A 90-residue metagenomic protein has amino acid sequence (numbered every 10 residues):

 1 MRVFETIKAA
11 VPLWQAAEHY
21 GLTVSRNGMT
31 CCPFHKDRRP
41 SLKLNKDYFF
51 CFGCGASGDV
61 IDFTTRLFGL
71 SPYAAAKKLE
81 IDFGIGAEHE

Functional and structural regions predicted by a protein language model:
M1-E90: N-terminal structured subdomain of primase-like DNA metabolism proteins
